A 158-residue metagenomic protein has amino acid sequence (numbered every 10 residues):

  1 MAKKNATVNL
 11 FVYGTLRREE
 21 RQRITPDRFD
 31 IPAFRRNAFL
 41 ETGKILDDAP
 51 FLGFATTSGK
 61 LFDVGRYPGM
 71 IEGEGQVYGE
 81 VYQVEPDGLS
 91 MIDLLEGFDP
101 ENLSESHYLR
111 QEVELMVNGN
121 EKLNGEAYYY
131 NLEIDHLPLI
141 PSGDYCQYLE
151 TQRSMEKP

Functional and structural regions predicted by a protein language model:
A2-P158: Glycine-aromatic micro-motifs
